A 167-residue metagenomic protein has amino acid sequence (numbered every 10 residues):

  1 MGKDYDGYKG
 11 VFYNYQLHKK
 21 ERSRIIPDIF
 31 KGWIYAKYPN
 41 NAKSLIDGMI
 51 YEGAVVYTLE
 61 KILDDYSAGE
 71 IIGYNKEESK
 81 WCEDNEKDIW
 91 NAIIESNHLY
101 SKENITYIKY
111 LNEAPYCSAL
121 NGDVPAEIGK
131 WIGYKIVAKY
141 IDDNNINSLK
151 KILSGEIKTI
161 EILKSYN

Functional and structural regions predicted by a protein language model:
M1-S79: Acidic/His-rich structured neighborhood in mature extracellular/periplasmic domains
V56-N167: A cross-kingdom marker for long, charged
